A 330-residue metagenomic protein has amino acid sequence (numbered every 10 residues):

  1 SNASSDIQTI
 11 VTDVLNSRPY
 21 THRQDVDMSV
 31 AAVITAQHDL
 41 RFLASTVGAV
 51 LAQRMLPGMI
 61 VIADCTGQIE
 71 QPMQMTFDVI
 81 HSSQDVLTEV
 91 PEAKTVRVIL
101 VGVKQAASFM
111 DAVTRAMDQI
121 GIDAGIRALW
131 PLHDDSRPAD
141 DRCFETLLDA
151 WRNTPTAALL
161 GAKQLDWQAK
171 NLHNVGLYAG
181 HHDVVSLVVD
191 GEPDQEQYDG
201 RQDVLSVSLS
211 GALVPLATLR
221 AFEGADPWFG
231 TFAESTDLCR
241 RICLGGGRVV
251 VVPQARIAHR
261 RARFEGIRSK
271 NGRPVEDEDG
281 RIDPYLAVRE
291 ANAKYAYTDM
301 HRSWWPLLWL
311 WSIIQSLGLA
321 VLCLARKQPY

Functional and structural regions predicted by a protein language model:
D6-A49: N-proximal low-complexity "stem/linker" segments adjacent to membrane-targeting elements
G48-P57: Short, acidic, metal-binding catalytic loop of nucleotide-sugar glycosyltransferases
V103-I122: Glycine-rich, basic loop-to-helix element that forms the pyrophosphate-binding segment of sugar-nucleotide handling
G125-R137: Short beta-strand-to-loop acidic/aromatic patch adjacent to the donor-nucleotide binding site
R137-L177: Conserved donor NDP-sugar-binding/catalytic core segment of glycosyltransferases
P193-V214, D277-E278: A recurrent flexible, glycine/aromatic-enriched loop bordering the glycosyltransferase active site that acts as
L205-E223, W228-R256: A short, conserved alpha-helix in the catalytic core of glycosyltransferases
L244-Y330: Active-site-adjacent helix/loop segment of glycosyltransferases that harbors family-specific signature motifs
